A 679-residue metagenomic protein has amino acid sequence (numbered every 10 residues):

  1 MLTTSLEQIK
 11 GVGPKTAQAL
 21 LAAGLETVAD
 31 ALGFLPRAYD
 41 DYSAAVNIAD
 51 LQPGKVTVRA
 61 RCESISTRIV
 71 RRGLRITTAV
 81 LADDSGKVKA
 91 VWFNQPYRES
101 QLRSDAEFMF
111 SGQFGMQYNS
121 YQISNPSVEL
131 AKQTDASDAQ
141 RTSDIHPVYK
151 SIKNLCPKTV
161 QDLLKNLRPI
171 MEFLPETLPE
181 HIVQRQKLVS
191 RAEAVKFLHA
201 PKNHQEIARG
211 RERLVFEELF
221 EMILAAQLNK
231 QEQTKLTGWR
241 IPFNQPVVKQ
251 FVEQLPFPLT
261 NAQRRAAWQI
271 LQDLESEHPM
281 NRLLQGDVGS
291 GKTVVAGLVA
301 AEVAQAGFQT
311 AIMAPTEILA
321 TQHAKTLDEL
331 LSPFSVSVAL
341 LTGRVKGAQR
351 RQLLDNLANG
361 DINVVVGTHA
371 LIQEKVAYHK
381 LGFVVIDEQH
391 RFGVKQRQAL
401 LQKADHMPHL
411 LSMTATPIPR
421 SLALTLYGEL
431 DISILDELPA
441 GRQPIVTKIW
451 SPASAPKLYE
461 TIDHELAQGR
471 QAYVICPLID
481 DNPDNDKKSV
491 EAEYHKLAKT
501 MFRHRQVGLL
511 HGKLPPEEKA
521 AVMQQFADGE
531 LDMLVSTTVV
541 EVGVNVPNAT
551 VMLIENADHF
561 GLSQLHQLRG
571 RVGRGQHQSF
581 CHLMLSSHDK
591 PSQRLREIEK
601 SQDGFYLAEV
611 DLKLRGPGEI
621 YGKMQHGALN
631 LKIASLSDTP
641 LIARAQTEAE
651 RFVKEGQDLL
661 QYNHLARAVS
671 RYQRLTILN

Functional and structural regions predicted by a protein language model:
M1-I9, Q18-L21, E221-M222, E232: Long, highly charged, low-complexity intrinsically disordered interaction regions that mediate electrostatic DNA/RNA
F34-E63: OB-fold nucleic-acid-binding modules
R68-Q254: Upstream accessory/linker segments immediately N-terminal to the RecA-like ATPase cores of bacterial MutS and a subset
F257-M280, V294: N-terminal pre-P-loop "Q-motif" helix
R265, P279-R596, Y606, E655 (+1 more regions): Inter-lobe coupling/hinge segments of SF2-like helicase ATPases
Q576, F580, H588-N679: C-terminal accessory region of SF2 helicases/translocases
